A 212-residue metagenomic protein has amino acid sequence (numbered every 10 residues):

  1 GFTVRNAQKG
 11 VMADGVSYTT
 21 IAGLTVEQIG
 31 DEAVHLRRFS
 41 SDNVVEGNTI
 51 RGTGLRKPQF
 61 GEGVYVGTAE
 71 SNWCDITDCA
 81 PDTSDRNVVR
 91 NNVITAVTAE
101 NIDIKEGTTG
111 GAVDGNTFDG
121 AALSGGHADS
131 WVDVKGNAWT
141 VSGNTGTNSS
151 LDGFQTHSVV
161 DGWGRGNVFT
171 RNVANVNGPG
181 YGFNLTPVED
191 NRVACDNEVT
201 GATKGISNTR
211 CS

Functional and structural regions predicted by a protein language model:
G1-N6, S17-D31, F39-L55, G63-E100 (+4 more regions): Right-handed parallel beta-helix
G10-M12, E32-A33, G61-G63, N101 (+5 more regions): Structural detector of coil-to-beta-strand junctions
A13, R37, P81, K105 (+2 more regions): Residue-level marker of regulatory loop/turn positions in helix-turn-helix DNA-binding domains and in histidine
G15, A96, V132-K135, P187: Conserved residues at beta->alpha junctions
G67-A69, K105-G107, D129-V132, V159: Active-site beta-loop-alpha junctions enriched in small/polar residues
K135-A138, T147-T156, V160-W163: Glycine/small-residue-rich hydrophobic helix-like segments
A174-S212: Leucine-rich solenoid repeat scaffolds
